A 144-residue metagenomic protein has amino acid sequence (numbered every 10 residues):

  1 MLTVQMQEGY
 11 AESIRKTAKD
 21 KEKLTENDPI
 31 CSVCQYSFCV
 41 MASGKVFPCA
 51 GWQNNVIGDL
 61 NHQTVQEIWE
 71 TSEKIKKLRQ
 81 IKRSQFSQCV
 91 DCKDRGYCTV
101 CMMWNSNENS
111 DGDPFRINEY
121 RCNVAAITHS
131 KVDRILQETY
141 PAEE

Functional and structural regions predicted by a protein language model:
M1-E22, V46, G51-T99: C-terminal accessory region of radical SAM enzymes
K21-K23, T139-Y140: Phosphate/pyrophosphate-recognition segments in soluble nucleotide-handling domains
C31-Q35: Short, small/polar residue-rich loop motifs at catalytic or cofactor-binding pockets
S43-K45, C49, N55, S84-E144: Radical SAM enzyme core and accessory elements
